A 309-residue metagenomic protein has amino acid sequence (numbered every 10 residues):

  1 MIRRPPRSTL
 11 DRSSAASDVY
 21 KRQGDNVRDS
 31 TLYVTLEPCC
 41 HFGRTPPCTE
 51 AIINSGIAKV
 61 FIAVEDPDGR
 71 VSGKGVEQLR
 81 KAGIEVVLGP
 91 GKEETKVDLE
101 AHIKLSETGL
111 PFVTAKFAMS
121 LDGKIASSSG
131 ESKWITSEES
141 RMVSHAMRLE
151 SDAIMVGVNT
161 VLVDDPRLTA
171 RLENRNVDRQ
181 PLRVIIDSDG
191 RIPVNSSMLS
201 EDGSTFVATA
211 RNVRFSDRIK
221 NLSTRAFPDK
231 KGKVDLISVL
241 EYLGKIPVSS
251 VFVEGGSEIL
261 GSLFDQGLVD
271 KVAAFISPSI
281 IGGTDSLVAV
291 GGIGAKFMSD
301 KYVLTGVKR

Functional and structural regions predicted by a protein language model:
M1-A16, Y20: Single conserved hydrophobic/aromatic residue that forms the stacking wall/gate of nucleotide- or nucleobase-binding
S14-T95, F264: Zn2+-dependent cytidine deaminase-like catalytic core
S17, E94-E107, D187, R191-M198: A short, flexible N-terminal coil/short beta segment enriched in small residues
K21-G24, E100-I103, H145, L240-G244: Generic structural signal for well-ordered alpha-helical scaffold segments
C39, S55, A82, H102-L105 (+3 more regions): Change "in soluble alpha/beta enzymes" to "in soluble alpha/beta proteins
R44, F112-R309: Enzymes that bind and transform nitrogen-containing heteroaromatic metabolites
V76, P90-A118: Proteins enriched for Cys/Gly/acidic motifs involved in redox and nucleic-acid/cofactor modification
